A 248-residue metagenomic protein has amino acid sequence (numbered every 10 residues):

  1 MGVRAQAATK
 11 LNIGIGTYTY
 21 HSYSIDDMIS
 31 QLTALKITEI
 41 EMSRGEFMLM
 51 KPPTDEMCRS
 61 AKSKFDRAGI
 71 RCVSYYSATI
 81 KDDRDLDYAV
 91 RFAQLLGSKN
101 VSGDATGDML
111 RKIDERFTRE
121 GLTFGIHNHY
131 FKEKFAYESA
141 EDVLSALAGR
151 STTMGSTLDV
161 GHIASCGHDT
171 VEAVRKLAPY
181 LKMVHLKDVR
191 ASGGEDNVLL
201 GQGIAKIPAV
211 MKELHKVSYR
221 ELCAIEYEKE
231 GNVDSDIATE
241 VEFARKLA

Functional and structural regions predicted by a protein language model:
M1-N100, T118-R119, P179, F243-A248: N-terminal pre-domain/capping segments
A5-N12, T17, H21-T38, Y137 (+2 more regions): Histidine-acidic metal/acid-base catalytic patches
T19-H21, R44-E46, A78-K81, T106-M109 (+4 more regions): Active-site-proximal loop/turn and secondary-structure-junction residues that shape catalytic pockets, frequently
D27, K64-G155, A164-G167, K176: Active-site acidic/histidine proton-transfer and metal-coordination neighborhood in alpha/beta enzyme cores
M42, G103, I225: Redox-cofactor binding/interface segments in oxidoreductases and associated redox assembly factors
E46-M50, I126, K132-F135, S165 (+1 more regions): A short acidic, helix-capping loop that chelates divalent metal ions and anchors anionic groups
K51-T54, C58, G103, E133 (+2 more regions): Flexible, glycine- and charge-enriched loops at secondary-structure boundaries
D55-E56, Y88-A89, R116, T170 (+2 more regions): Short amphipathic alpha-helical patches
